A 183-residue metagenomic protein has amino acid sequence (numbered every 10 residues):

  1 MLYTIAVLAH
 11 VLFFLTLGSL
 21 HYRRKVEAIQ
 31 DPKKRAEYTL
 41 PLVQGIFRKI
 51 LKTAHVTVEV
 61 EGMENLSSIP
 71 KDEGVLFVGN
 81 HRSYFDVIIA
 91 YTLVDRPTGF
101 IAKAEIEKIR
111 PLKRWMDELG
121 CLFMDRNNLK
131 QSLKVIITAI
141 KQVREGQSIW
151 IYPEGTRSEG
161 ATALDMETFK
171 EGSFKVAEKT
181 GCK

Functional and structural regions predicted by a protein language model:
M1-V75: Membrane-anchoring hydrophobic helices of lipid-metabolizing enzymes
T57-K183: Soluble catalytic domains of membrane acyltransferases
